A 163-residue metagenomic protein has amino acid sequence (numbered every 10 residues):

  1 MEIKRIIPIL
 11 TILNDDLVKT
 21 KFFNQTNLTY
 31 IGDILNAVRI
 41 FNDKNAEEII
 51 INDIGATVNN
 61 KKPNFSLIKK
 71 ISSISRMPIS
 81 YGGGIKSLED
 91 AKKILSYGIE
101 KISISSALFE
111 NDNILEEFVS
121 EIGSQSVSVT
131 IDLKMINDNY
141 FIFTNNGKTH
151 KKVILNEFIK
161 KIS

Functional and structural regions predicted by a protein language model:
P8-I12, N59-G82, E116-L133: Alpha-helix-loop-beta-strand connector modules within alpha/beta enzyme cores
I12-T26, L95, I99-S163: Conserved anion-binding
T29-N42, S87-K92, H150-K161: Short, acidic/polar
A37, N64-I71, D90, I94 (+2 more regions): A general structural detector for well-ordered alpha-helical segments in enzyme core domains, enriched
V38-N52: Catalytic domains of carbohydrate-active enzymes, especially glycoside hydrolases
N45-A46, R76, I99, S124: A structural motif
E48-S66, S106: Glycine-rich, proline-tolerant flexible connector loops at the mouths of alpha/beta enzymes
S72-S75, I79-I102: Catalytic cores of alpha/beta
